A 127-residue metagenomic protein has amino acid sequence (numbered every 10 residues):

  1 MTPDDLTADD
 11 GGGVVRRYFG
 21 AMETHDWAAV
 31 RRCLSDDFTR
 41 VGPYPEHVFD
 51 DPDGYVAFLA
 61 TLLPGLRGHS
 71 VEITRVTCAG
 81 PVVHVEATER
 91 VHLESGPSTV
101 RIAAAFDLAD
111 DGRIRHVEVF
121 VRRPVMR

Functional and structural regions predicted by a protein language model:
M1-D37, M126: Short, low-complexity N-terminal intrinsically disordered segments enriched in polar/charged residues
T2-D10, V56-R127: A beta-strand edge to alpha-helix "cap/lid" segment located at domain peripheries
R16-R17, D36, H47, V56 (+2 more regions): Short non-domain terminal segments
T24, A29-G80: A solvent-exposed, acidic/Ser-Thr-rich amphipathic alpha-helical stretch
